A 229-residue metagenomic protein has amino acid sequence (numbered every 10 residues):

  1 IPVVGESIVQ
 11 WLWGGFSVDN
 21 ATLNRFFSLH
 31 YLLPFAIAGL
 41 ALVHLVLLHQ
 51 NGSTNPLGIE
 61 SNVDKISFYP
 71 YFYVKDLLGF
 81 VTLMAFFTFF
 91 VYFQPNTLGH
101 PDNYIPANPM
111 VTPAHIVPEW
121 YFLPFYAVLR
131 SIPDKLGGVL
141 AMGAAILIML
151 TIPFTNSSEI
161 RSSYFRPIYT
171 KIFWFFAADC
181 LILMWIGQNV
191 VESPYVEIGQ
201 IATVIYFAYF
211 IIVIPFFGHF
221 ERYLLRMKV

Functional and structural regions predicted by a protein language model:
I1-V229: Membrane-embedded and interfacial regions of multi-pass energy-transducing membrane proteins
